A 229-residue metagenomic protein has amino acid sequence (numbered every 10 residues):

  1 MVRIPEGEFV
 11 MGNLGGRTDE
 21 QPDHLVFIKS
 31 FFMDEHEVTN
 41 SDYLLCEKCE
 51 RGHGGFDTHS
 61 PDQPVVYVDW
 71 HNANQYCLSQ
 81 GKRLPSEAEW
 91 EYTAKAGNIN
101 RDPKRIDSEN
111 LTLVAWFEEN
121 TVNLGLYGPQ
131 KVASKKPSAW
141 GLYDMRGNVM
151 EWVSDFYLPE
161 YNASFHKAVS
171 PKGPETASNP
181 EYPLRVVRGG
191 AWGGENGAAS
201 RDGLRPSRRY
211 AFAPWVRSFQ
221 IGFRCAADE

Functional and structural regions predicted by a protein language model:
M1-G52, D69, R146-G147: A short glycine-rich, aromatic-capped structural motif
V10, G15, T58-H59, P64-S207: Functional-site microenvironments in short loops/helix caps that host divalent-cation chemistry
T18-P22, P174-E175, R208-P214: Short, P/G- and charge-enriched loop/turn segments at secondary-structure junctions
H24-L25, D34, A139-G141, P214-W215: Short, surface-exposed beta-strand/loop micro-motifs that present aromatic residues
L25-I28, G128, R208-R209: Flexible glycine/proline-enriched surface loops and loop-helix/loop-strand junctions
C46-C49, C77, C225: Disulfide-bonded cysteines in secreted/extracellular proteins and peptides
L204, F212, Q220: Active-site beta-strand/loop architecture of penicillin-binding DD-peptidases
R217-E229: Short, structured beta-strand segments at or near domain termini in extracellular proteins/domains
